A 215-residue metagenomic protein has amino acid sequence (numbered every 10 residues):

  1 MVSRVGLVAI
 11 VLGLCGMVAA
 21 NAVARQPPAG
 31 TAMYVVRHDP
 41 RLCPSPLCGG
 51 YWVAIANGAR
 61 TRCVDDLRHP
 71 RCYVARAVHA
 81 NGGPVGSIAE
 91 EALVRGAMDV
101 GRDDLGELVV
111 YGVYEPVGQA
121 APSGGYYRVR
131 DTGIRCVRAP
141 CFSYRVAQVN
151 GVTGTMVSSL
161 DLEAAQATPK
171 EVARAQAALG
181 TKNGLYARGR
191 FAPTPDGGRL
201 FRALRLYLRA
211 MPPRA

Functional and structural regions predicted by a protein language model:
M1-V5: Positively charged n-region of N-terminal signal peptides that target proteins for export
G6-M17: Bacterial N-terminal signal peptides
M17-V18, A187: Functionally constrained cores in energy, signaling, and assembly domains
A20-A24: Boundary at the C-terminal end of the N-terminal hydrophobic targeting segment
R25-A215: OB-fold and OB-like single-stranded nucleic-acid-recognition modules and their adjacent interaction interfaces
